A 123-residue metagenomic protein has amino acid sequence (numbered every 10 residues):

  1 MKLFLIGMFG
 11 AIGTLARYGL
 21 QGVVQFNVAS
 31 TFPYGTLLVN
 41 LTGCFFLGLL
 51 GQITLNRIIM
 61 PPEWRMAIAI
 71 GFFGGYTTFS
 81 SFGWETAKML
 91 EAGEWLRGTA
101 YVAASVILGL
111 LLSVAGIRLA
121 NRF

Functional and structural regions predicted by a protein language model:
M1-F123: Membrane-interface helix-loop junctions in multi-pass transporters/channels
